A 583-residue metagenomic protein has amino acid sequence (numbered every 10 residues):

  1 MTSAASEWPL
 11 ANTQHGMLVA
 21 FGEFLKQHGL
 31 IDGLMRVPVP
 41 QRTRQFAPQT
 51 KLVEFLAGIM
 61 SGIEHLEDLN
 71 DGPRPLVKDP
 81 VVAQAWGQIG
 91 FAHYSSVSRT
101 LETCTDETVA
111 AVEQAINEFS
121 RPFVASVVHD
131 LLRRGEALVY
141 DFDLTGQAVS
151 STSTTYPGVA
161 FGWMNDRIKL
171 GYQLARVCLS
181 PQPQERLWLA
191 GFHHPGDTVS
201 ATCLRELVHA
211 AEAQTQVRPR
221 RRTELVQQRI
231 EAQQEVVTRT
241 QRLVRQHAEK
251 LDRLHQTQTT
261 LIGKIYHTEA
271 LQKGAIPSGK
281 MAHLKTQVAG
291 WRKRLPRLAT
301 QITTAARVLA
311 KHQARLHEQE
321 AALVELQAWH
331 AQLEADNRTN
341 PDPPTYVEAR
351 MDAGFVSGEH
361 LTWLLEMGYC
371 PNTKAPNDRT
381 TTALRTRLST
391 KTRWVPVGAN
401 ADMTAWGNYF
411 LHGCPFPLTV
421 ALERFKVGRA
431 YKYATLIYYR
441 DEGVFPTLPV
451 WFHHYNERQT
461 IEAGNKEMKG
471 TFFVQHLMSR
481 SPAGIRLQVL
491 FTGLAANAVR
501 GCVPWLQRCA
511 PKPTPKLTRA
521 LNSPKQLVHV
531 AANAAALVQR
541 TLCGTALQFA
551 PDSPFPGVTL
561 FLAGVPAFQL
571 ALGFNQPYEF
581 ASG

Functional and structural regions predicted by a protein language model:
M1-N12, D32-G583: Anion-binding and metal-coordination hotspots
A11-L34: Conserved oxyanion/phosphate-binding beta-strand-loop segments in alpha/beta enzyme cores
